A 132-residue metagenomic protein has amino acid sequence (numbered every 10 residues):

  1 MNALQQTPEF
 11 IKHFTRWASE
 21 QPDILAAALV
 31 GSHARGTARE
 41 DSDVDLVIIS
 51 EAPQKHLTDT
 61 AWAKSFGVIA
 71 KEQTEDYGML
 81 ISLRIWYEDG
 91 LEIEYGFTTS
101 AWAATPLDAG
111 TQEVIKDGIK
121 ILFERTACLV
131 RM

Functional and structural regions predicted by a protein language model:
M1-A28: Helical scaffold of the NTase/Pol beta-like nucleotidyltransferase catalytic core
A3, S65-M132: Conserved NTP/Mg2+-binding pocket subregion across the NTase superfamily
H13-T15, V30-R35, I69-E72, L80-L83: Short secondary-structure capping/turn segments at boundaries of alpha-helices and beta-strands
F14, Q21, V30-G31, R39 (+2 more regions): Generic hydrophobic/packing signal
A18-E20, G36-E40, R84-I85: Short secondary-structure boundary/capping segments within folded domains
D23, E40-S42, M79: Short, basic and Ser/Thr-rich N-terminal targeting/leader segments
G31-G67, G90-E92, G96: Catalytic metal-binding acidic patch
